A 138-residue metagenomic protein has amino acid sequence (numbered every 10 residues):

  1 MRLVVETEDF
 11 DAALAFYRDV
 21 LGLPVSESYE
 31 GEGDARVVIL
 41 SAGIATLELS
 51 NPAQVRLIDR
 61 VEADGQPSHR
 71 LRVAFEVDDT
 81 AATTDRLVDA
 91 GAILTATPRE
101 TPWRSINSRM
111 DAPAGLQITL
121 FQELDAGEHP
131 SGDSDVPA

Functional and structural regions predicted by a protein language model:
M1-E8, V37-S41, R60-L87, I106-D111 (+1 more regions): Vicinal oxygen chelate
M1-L14, L71-F75, F121-A138: N-terminal beta-strand motif that seeds the catalytic metal site of vicinal oxygen chelate
V4-L47: Core segments of cupin and vicinal oxygen chelate
A12-A15, D19, A81-D89: Replace "anionic and nucleotidyl ligands
G31, P52-A53, E100, E123: Residue-level structural signal for beta-strand termini and adjacent loop
G33, V55-V61, E128-P130: A short, acidic/glycine-rich surface segment
G43-L47, A53-R56, D79-A82: Short, charged/polar surface micro-motifs in flexible loops or helix N-caps
T84-A138: Vicinal oxygen chelate
